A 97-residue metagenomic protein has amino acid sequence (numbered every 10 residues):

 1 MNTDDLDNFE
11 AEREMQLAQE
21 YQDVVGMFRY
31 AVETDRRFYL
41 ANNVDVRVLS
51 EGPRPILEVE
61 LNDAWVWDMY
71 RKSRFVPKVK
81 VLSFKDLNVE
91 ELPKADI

Functional and structural regions predicted by a protein language model:
N2-I97: Conserved RNA-binding domains used in RNP assembly and mRNA/RNA metabolism
